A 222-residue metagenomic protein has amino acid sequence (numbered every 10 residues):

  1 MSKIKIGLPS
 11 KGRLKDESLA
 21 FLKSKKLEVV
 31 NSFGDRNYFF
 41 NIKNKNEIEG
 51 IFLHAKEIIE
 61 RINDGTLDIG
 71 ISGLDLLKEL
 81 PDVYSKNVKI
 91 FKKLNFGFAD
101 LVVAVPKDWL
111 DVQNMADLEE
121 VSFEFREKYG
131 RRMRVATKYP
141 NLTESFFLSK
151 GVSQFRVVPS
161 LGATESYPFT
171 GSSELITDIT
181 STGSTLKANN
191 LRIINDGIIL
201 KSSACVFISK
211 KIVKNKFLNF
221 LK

Functional and structural regions predicted by a protein language model:
M1-K222: Domain-level signature for soluble enzymes in the chorismate/prephenate branch of the shikimate pathway
